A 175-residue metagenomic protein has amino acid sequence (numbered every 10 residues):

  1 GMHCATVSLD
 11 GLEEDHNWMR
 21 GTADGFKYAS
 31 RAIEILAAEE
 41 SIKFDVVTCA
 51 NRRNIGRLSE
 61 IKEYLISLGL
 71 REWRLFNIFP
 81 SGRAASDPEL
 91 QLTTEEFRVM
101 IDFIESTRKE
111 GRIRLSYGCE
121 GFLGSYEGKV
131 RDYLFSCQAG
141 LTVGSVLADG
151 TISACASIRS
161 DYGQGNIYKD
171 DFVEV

Functional and structural regions predicted by a protein language model:
G1-P80, Q91-T93: Radical SAM/AdoMet-radical enzyme domain recognition
A5, G150, D170: Acidic/histidine-rich catalytic cores of soluble enzymes
L12-E13, F97, K169, V173: Alpha-helix N-cap/helix-start and coil->helix boundary motif
D15, M19, C155, V175: Residues that scaffold the ATP/ADP-binding catalytic core of kinase and kinase-like folds
D15-W18, S136, G163: Conserved beta-strand positions that form and line the central face of beta-propeller blades
R57, F79-S160: A C-terminal junction/extension of Radical SAM enzymes
S160-V175: A short, polar/charged loop-to-alpha-helix boundary motif
